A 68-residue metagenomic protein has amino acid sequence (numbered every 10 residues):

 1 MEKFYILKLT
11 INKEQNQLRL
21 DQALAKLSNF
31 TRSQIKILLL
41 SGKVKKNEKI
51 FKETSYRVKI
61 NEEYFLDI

Functional and structural regions predicted by a protein language model:
M1-I68: S4-like RNA-binding module at protein N-termini
